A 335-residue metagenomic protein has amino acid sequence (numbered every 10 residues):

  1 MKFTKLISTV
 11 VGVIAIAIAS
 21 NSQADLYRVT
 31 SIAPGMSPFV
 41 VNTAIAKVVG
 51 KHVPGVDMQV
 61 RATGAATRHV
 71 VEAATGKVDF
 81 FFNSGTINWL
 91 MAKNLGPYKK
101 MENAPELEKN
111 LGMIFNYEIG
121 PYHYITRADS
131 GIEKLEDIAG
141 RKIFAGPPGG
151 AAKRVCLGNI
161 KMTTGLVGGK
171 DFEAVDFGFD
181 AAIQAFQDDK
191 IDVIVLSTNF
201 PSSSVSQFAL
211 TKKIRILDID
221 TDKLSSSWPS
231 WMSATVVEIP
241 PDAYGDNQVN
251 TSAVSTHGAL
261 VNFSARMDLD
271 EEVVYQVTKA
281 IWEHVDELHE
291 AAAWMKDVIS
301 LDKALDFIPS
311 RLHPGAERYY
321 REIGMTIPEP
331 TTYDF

Functional and structural regions predicted by a protein language model:
M1-V10: Bacterial N-terminal signal peptides that target proteins for export
A17-N21: N-terminal signal peptide c-region/cleavage motif recognized by signal peptidases
D25-Q59, G120-D188, D302, D306-G315: Bilobed "Venus flytrap"/periplasmic-binding protein-like clamshell domains and structurally analogous long
V41-V48, Q59-N103, D180-F186, F200-A209 (+1 more regions): Pocket-flanking alpha-helical
V78-F82, D171-S233, E317: Ligand-binding pocket segment of bilobal, Venus flytrap-like solute-binding proteins
E102-Y117, Y244-V254: A structural signal for short loop-to-beta-strand junctions that line the ligand-binding cleft of periplasmic/secreted
T198-D218, S227-S230, L269-F335: An extracytoplasmic/periplasmic, membrane-proximal ligand-sensing/linker region
R215-Q276, I327, T331: C-terminal lobe and pocket-closing loops of periplasmic/extracytoplasmic Venus-flytrap solute-binding proteins
